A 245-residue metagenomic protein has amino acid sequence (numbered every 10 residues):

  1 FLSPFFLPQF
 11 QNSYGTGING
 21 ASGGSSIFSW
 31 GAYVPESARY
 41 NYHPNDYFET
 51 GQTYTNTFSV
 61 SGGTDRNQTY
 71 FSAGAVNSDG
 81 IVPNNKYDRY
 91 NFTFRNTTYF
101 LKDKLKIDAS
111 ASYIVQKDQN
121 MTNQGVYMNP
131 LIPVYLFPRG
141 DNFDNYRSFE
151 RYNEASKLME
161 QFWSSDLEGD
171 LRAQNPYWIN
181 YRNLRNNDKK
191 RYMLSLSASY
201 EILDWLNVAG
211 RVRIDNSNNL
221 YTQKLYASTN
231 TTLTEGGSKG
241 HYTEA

Functional and structural regions predicted by a protein language model:
F1-R39, I81-N85, N91-R191, A209-A245: Surface-exposed loop/interface segments of Gram-negative outer-membrane beta-barrel transport/assembly proteins
N41, R66-A73, D166: Transmembrane beta-strand segments of Gram-negative outer membrane beta-barrel proteins
D46-G51, V60-T64: Outer-membrane beta-barrel initiation region
T53, T64-D65, F100-D103, E201-L203: Outer-membrane beta-barrel channels and translocator barrels
Y54-F58, Y90-F94, Y192-L196: Hydrophobic, lipid-facing positions within transmembrane beta-strands of outer-membrane proteins
R66, G80-I81: Short beta-strands and strand-coil junctions in structured, solvent-facing domains, enriched
F71-A73, A109, L196, G210: Membrane-embedded beta-strand positions of outer-membrane beta-barrel proteins
A73-D79: Transmembrane beta-strand segments that form the barrel wall of outer-membrane beta-barrel proteins
